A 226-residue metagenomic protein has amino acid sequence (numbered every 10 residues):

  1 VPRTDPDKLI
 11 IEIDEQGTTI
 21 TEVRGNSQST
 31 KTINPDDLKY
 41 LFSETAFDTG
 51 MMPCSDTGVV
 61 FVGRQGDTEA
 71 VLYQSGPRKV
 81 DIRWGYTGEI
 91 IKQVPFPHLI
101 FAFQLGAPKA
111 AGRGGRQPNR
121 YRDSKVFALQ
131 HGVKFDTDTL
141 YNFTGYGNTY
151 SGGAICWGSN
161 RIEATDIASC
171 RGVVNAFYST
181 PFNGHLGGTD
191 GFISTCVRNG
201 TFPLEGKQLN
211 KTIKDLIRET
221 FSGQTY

Functional and structural regions predicted by a protein language model:
P2-D5, L9-E12, F135-Y226: Domain-scale recognition of soluble eukaryotic interaction modules
P2-D5, L9-E15, T19-E163: Compact alpha/beta protein-protein interaction domains typified by the UBC
